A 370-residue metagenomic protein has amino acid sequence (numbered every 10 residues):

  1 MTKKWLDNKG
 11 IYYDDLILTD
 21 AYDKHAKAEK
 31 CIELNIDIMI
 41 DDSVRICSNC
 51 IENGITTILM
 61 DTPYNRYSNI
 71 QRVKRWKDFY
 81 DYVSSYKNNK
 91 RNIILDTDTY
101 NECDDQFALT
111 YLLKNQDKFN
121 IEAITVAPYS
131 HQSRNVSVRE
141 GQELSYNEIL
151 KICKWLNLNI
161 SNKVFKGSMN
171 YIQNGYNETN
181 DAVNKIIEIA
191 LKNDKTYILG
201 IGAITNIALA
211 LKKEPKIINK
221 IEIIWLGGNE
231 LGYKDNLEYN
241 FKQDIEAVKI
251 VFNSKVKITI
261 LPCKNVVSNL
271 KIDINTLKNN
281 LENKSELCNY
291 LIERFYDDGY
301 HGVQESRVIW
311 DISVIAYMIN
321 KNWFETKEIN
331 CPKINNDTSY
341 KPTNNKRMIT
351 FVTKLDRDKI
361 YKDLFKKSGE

Functional and structural regions predicted by a protein language model:
M1, T19-D20, I40-S43, D98 (+2 more regions): Short His-Asn-centered micro-motif
T2-I38: Substrate-recognition "cap/lid" segment bordering the active-site pocket of phosphatases
D7, I51, F252: Anion (oxyanion) recognition and catalysis
Y13-I17, T56-T62, N120-E122, I218-W225: Short hydrophobic/aromatic-enriched beta-strand-loop microsegments
K24-E33, S43-N89: Asp-based, Mg2+/Mn2+-dependent phosphohydrolase catalytic module
N89-N92, D104-I121, Y239-I250, S254-E370: Conformational coupling and interaction surfaces
K90-R134, R139-E140, Y171-I274, D356: Active-site histidine-anchored catalytic micro-motif
N135-K192, K346-R357, F365-G369: Metal-dependent C-N hydrolase catalytic cores
